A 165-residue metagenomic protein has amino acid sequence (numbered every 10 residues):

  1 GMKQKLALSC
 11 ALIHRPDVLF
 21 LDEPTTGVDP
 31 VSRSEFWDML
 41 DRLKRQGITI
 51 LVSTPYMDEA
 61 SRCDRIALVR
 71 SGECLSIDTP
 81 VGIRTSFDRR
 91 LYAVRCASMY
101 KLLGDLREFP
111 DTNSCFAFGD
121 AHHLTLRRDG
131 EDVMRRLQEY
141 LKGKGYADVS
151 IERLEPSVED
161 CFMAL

Functional and structural regions predicted by a protein language model:
G1-R70, S76: ABC transporter nucleotide-binding domains
K5, R15, Q46-G47, C63 (+5 more regions): Structured helix-beta-strand junction loops
S34-E35, D41, R65-A67, G82-I83 (+3 more regions): Short, glycine/charged-enriched secondary-structure capping and boundary segments
S53-T54, P80, E155, D160: Generic secondary-structure boundary/loop-capping signal
E73-A97: Conserved beta-strand-loop-alpha-helix hinge in the C-terminal portion of ABC ATPase nucleotide-binding domains
D88-L165: Short, charged/small-residue-rich alpha-helical element at the C-terminal edge of ABC transporter nucleotide-binding
